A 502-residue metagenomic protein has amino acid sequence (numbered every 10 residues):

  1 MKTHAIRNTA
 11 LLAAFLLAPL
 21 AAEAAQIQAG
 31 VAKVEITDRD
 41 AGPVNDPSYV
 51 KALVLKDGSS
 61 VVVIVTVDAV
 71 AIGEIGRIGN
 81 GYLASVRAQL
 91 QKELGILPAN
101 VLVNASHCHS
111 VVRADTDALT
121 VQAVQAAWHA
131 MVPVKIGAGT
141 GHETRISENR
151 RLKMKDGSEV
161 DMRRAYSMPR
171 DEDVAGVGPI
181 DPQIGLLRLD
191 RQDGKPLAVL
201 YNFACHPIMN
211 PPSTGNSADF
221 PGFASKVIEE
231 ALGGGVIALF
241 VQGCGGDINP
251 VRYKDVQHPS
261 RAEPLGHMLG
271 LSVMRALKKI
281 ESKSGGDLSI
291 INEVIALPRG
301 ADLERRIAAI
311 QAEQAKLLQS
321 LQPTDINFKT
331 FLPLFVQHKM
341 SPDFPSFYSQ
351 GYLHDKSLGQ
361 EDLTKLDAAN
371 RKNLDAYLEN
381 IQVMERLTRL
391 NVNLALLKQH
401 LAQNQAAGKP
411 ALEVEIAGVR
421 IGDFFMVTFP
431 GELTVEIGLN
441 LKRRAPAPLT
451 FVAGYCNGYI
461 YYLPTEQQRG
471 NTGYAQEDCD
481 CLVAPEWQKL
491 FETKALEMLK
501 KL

Functional and structural regions predicted by a protein language model:
M1-A10: Bacterial N-terminal signal peptides that target proteins for export
T9-P19: Bacterial N-terminal signal peptides
L20-A24: Sec/Tat signal peptide C-region and signal peptidase I cleavage site
A25-I237, G243-H267, L277, K283-L502: Conserved beta-alpha junction segments in alpha/beta enzyme cores
